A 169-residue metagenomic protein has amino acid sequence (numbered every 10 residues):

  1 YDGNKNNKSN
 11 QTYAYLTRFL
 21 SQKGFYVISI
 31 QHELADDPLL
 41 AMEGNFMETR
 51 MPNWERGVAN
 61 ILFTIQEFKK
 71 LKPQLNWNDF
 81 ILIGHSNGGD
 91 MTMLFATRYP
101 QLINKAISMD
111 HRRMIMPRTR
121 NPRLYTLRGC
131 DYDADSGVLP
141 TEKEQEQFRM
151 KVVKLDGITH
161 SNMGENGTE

Functional and structural regions predicted by a protein language model:
Y1-L75: Serine-hydrolase catalytic machinery in alpha/beta-hydrolase-like enzymes
Q31, S86, C130: Nucleotide-sugar donor-binding loop of glycosyltransferases
I65-R120: Primarily recognizes the serine-hydrolase "nucleophile elbow" in alpha/beta-hydrolase and SGNH/GDSL folds
Y125-R128: Short beta-strand/loop motif that positions the catalytic acidic residue of the alpha/beta-hydrolase fold
D133-L139: Conserved alpha/beta-hydrolase "acid-adjacent" motif
Q145-M163: Catalytic histidine neighborhood in serine/cysteine hydrolases with alpha/beta-hydrolase-type architecture
G167-E169: Catalytic active-site module of serine/aspartate enzymes centered on a nucleophile-bearing elbow/loop
